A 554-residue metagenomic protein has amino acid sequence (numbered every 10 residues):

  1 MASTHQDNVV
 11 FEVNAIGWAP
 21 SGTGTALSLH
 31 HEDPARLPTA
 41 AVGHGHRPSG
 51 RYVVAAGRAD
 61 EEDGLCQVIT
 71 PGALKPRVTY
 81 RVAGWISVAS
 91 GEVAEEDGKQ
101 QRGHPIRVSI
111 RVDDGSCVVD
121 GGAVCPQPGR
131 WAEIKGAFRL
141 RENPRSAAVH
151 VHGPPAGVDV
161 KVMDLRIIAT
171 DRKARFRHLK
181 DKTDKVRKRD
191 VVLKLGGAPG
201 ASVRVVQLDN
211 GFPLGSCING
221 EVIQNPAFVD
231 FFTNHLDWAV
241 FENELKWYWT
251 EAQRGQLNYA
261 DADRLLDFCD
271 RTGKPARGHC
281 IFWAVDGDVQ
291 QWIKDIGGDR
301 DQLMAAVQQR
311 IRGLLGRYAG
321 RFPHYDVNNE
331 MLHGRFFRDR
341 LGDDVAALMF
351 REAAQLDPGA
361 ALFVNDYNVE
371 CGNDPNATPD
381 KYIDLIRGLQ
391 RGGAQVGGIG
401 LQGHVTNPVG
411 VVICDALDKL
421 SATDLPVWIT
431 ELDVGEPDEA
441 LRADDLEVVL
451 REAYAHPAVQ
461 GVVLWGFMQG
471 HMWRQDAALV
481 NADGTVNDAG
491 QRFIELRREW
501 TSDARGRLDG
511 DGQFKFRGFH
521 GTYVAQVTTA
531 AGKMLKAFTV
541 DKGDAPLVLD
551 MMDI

Functional and structural regions predicted by a protein language model:
M1-C217, V222, P226-D230, N234-H235 (+4 more regions): Extracellular and organelle-lumenal recognition/adhesion modules and their flexible linkers in secreted
N143, A531-I554: Structured interaction patches on ligand/partner-binding surfaces of diverse proteins
I168-G220, W247-T250, D263, I293-D295 (+6 more regions): Beta-strand-rich domain onsets/edges
G220-T233, M304-L314, N376-L389, I413 (+1 more regions): Short, acidic/polar
W238-A252, D261-E370: Substrate-binding cleft and catalytic face of glycoside hydrolase catalytic domains, especially the flexible beta-alpha
N258-P275, R338-N365, N376-L441, L450-Q460 (+2 more regions): Glycoside hydrolase catalytic-domain groove-lining segments
D509-G518: Short, surface-exposed beta-strand/beta-hairpin micro-motifs centered on an aromatic residue
G521-A531: A short, solvent-exposed beta-strand micro-motif common in secreted/extracellular proteins
